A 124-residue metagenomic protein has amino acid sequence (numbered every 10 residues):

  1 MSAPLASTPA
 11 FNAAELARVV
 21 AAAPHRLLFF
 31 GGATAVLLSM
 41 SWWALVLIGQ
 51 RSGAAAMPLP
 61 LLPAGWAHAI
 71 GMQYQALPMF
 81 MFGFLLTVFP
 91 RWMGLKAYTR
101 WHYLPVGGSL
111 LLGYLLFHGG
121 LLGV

Functional and structural regions predicted by a protein language model:
M1-V124: Hydrophobic alpha-helical transmembrane segments of multi-pass integral membrane proteins
